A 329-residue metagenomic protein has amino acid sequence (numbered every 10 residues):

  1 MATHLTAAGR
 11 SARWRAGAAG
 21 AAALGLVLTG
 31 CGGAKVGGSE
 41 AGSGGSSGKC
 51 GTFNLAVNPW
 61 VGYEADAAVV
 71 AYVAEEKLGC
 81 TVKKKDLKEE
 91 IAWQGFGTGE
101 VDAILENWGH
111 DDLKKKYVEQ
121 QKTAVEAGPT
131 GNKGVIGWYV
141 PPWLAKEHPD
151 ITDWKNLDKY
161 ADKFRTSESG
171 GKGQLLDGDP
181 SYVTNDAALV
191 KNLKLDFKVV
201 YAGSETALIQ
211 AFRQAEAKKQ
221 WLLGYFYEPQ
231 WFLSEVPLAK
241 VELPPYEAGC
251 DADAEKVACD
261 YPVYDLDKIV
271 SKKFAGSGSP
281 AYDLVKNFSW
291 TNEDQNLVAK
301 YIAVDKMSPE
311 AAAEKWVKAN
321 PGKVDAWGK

Functional and structural regions predicted by a protein language model:
L28-S43: Bacterial lipoprotein signal-peptidase II cleavage site
G48-G62, C80-K85, K172-L176, V285: Short, well-ordered beta-strand elements
N58-V61, T81-G95, V200-A211: Short helix-initiation/N-cap motifs at beta->coil->alpha
V61-C80, V190: Short, polar/charged alpha-helical segment
G62, Y182-K198, A202-K219, P280 (+1 more regions): An extracytoplasmic/periplasmic, membrane-proximal ligand-sensing/linker region
G95, V101-W108, Q174-A252: Ligand-binding pocket segment of bilobal, Venus flytrap-like solute-binding proteins
K122-L175: A conserved helix-loop-strand patch within extracytoplasmic ligand-binding domains of the periplasmic binding
I136-K146, V263-S277, K300-Y301: A bilobed periplasmic-binding-protein/Venus flytrap-type ligand-binding module shared by bacterial periplasmic
